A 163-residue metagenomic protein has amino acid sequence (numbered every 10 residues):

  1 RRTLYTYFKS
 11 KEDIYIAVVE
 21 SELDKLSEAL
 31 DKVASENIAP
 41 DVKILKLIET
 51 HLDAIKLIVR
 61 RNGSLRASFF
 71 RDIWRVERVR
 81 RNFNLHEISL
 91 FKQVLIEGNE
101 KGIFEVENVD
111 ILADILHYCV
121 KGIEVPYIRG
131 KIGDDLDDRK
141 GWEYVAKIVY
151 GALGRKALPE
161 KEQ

Functional and structural regions predicted by a protein language model:
R1-D13, A17: Helix-turn-helix
K9, E22-L23: CheY-like receiver
A17, S21, E28-L57, L112-L116 (+1 more regions): Hydrophobic alpha-helical connector segments
V33, N62-F69, Y127-K131: Secondary-structure edge/capping motif, primarily at the C-terminal ends of alpha-helices and the immediately following
D41-A67, N82, H117, G154-E160: Helical hydrophobic small-molecule/effector-binding pocket
K46, S89-K101, Y118-Q163: C-terminal peripheral helix-coil segments that are non-catalytic and often amphipathic
L52-Q93, E100-I103: Short secondary-structure transition hinges
E105, V109-A113: Membrane-interface starts of transmembrane alpha-helices
